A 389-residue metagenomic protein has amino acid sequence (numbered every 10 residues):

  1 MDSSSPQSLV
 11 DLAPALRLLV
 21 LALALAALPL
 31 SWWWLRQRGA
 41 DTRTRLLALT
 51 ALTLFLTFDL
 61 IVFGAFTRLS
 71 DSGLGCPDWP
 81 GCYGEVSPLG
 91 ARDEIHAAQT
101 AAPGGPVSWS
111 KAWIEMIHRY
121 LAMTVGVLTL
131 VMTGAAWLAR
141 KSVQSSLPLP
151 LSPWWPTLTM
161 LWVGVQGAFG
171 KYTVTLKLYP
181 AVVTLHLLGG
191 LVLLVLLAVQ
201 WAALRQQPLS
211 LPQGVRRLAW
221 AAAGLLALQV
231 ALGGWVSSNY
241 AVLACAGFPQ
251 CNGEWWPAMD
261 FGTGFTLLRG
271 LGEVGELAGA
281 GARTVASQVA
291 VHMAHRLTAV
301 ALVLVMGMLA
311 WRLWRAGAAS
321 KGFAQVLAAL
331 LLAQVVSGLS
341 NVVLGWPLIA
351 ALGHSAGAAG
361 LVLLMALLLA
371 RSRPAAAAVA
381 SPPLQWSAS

Functional and structural regions predicted by a protein language model:
M1-D41: Transmembrane alpha-helices
D2-Q7, F63-C76, L161-L187, V236-Q250 (+1 more regions): Interfacial helix-loop-helix junctions of multi-pass membrane proteins
D2-S4, L69-M116, V242-Q288: Extracytosolic (periplasmic/ER-lumenal) interhelical loops and adjacent juxtamembrane/interface segments of multi-pass
A13-L21, W113-V131, P180-L193, V289-M308 (+1 more regions): Membrane-interface loop-to-helix entry segments
T42-D59, S152-T159, L209-L232, S320-A329: Interfacial segments of alpha-helical transmembrane regions
M123-R140, V192-R205, A301-W314, L361-S372: Membrane-interfacial alpha-helical segments at the cytosolic side of multi-pass membrane proteins
A136-T157, A310-L327: Membrane-interface helix-loop-helix junctions at transmembrane boundaries of multi-pass membrane enzymes, predominantly
L196-L218, L363-S389: A juxtamembrane structural motif centered on a specific transmembrane helix
